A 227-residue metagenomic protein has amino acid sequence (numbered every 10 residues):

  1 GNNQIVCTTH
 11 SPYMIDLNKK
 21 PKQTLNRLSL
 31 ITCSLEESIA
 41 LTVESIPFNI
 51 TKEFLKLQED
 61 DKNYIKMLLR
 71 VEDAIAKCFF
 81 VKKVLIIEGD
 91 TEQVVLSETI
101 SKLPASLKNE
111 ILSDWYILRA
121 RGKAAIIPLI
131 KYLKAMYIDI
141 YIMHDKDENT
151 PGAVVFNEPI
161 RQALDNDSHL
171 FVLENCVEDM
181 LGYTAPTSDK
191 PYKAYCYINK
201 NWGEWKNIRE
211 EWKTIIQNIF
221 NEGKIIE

Functional and structural regions predicted by a protein language model:
G1-A74, V154-V155: Switch/communication elements of ASCE P-loop NTPase nucleotide-binding domains
L57-I86, D90-E227: Acidic, Mg2+-coordinating catalytic modules of nucleic-acid enzymes
